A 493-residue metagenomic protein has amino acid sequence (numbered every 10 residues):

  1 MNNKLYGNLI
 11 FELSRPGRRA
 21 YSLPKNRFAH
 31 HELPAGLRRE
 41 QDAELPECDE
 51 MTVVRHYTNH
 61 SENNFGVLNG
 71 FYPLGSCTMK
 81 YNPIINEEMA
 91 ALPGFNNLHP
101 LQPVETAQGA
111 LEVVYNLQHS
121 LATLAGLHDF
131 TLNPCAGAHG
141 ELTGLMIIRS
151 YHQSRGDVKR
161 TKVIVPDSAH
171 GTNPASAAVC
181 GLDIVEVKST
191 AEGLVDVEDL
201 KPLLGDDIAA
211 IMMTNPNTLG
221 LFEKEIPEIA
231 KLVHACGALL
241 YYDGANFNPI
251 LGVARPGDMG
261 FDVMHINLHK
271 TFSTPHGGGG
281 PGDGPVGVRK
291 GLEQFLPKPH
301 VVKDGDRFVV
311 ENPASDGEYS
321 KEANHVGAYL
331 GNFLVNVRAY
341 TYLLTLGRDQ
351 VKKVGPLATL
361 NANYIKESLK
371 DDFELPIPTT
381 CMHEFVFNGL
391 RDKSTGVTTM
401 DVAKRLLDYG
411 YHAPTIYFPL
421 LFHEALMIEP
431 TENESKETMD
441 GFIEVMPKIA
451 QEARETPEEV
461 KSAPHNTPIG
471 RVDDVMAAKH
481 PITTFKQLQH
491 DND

Functional and structural regions predicted by a protein language model:
M1-H128, A254, D304-V326, L343-D493: Non-catalytic terminal extensions of PLP-dependent enzymes
F65-N86, N133-E141, F272-G287, G291-L292 (+2 more regions): Conserved phosphate/anionic-ligand binding catalytic regions in large, soluble enzymes, centered on
H99-Q102, L132-P134, T214: Cysteine-centered functional microenvironments
G109, H139-V309, K321, G396-V397 (+1 more regions): Conserved PLP-enzyme active-site core in the AAT-like
N116, L142-T143, I147, G287 (+4 more regions): Short amphipathic alpha-helical face segments that pack within enzyme cores and frequently flank/anchor catalytic
H128-P134, K162-V165: A short, small-residue-rich loop immediately preceding and capping a beta-strand
T131, V185-V187, P414: General small-molecule cofactor/ligand-binding pocket signal
S150, S154, V179, D206 (+17 more regions): Short, well-ordered loop/turn and helix-capping segments at boundaries between secondary-structure elements and domains
